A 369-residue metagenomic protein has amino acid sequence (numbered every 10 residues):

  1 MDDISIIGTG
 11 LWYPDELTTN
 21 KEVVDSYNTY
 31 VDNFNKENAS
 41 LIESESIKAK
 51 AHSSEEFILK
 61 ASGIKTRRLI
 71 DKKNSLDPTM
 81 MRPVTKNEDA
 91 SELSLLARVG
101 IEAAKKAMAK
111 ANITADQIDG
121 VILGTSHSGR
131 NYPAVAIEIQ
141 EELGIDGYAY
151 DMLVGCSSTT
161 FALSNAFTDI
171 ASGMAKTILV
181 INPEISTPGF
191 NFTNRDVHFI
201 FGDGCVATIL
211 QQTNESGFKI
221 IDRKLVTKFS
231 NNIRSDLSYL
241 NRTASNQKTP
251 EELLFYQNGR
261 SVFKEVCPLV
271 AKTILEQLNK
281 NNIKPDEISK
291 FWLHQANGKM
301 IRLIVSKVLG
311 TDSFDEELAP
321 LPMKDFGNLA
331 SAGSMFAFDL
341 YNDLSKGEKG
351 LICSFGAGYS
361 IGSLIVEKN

Functional and structural regions predicted by a protein language model:
M1-L93, N194-K264, K272, F355 (+1 more regions): Condensing-enzyme catalytic core mediating Claisen C-C bond formation in acyl metabolism
I6, S54-E56, I64-V154, L278 (+1 more regions): Conserved beta-ketoacyl condensing-enzyme motif
I6-G8, I58, A107, I118-V121 (+6 more regions): Buried hydrophobic positions in well-ordered alpha/beta secondary-structure cores of metabolic enzymes
I7, G124, L153, I178-E184 (+2 more regions): Short beta-strand segments
L17-T18, Y132-V135, L163-S164, G189-R195 (+1 more regions): Short acidic, glycine/serine/threonine-rich loops at helix termini
A97, I101, H127-S128, E141-D146 (+3 more regions): Claisen-condensing/thiolase-fold acyl-transfer catalytic domains that form or cleave C-C bonds in fatty acid
M174-C205: Flexible, glycine-rich active-site loops centered on histidine and acidic residues that chelate a metal or position
N182-P183, F190, K228-D236, N297-G298: Acyl-CoA/ACP chain-elongation machinery
